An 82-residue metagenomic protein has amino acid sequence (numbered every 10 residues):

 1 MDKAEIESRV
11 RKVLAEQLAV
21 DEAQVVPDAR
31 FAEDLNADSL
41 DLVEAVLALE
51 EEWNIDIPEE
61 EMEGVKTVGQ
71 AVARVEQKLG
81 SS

Functional and structural regions predicted by a protein language model:
M1-D41, A45-L47, E51-S82: Phosphopantetheine-dependent thiolation modules in NRPS/PKS and related acyl-activating systems
